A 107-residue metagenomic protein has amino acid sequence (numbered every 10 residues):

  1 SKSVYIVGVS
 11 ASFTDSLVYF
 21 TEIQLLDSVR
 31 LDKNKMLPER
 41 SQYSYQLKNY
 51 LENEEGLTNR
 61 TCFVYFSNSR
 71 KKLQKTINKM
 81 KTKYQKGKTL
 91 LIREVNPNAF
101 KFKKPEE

Functional and structural regions predicted by a protein language model:
S1-V64, K71, K75, T82-E107: Acidic/polar low-complexity segments and flexible, solvent-exposed patches
